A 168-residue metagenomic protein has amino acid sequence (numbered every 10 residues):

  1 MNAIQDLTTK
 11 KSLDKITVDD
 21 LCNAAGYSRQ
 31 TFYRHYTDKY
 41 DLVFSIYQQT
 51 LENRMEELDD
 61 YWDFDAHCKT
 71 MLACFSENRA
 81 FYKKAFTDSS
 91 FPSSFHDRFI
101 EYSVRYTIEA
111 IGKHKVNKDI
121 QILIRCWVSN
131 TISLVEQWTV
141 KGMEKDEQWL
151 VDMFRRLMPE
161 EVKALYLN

Functional and structural regions predicted by a protein language model:
M1-Q5, T9, D14-V18, N23-G26 (+4 more regions): An amphipathic alpha-helix adjacent to DNA-recognition modules
I4, I46, T50, R54 (+4 more regions): Hydrophobic recognition helices of helix-based DNA-binding modules
I16-T17, K83-A85, E147: Short, hydrophobic secondary-structure boundary micro-motifs
L21-V43, C74-T87, S93-I108, F154-L165: Basic/polar phosphate-binding segments, predominantly the helix-turn-helix DNA-binding elements of transcriptional
T70, S90-S133, K163: Amphipathic alpha-helical packing segments from all-alpha helical-bundle domains
Q137-N168: C-terminal peripheral helix-coil segments that are non-catalytic and often amphipathic
